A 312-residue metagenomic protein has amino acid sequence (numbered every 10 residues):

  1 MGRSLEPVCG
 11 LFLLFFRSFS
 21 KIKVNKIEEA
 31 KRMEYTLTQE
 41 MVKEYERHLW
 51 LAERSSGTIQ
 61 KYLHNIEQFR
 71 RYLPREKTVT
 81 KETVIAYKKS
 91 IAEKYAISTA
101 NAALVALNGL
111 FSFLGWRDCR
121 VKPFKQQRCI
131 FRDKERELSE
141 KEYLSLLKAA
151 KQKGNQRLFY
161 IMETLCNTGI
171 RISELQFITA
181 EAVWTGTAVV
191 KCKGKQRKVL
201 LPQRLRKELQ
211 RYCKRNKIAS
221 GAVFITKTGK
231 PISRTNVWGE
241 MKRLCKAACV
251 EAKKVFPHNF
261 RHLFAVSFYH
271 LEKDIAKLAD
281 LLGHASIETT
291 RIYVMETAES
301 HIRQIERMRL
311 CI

Functional and structural regions predicted by a protein language model:
F12-I312: Conserved catalytic core of the tyrosine transesterase superfamily
